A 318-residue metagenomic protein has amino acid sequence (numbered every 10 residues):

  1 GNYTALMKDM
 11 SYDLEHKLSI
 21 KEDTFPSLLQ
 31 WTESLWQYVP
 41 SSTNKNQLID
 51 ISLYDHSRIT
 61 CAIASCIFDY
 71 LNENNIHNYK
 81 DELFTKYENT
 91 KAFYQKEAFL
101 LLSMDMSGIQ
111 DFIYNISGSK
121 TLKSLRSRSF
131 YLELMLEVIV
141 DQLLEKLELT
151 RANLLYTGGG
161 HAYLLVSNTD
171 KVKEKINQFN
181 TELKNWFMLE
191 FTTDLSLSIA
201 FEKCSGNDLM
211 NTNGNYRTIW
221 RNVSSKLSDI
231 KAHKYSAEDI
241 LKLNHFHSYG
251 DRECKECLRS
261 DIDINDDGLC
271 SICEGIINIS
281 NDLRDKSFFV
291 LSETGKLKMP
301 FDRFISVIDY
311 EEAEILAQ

Functional and structural regions predicted by a protein language model:
G1-Q318: Regulatory and interdomain segments flanking nucleotide-handling catalytic cores in signaling/defense enzymes
